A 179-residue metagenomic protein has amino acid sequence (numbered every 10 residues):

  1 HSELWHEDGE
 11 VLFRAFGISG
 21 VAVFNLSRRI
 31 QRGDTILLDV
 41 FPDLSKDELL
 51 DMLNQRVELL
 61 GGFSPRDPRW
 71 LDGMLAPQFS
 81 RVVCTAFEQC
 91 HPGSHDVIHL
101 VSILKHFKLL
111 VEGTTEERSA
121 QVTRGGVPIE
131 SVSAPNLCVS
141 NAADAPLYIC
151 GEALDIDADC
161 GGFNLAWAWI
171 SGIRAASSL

Functional and structural regions predicted by a protein language model:
H1-L147, D159-G161, A166, S177: Residue-level recognition of phosphate/Mg2+-coordinating polar/acidic sites in nucleotide-handling active sites
E152: Hard-cation-handling environments
D155: Sequence-specific DNA-binding recognition helix
W169-L179: N-terminal Rossmann-like FAD-binding beta1-loop-alpha1 element of flavoenzymes
